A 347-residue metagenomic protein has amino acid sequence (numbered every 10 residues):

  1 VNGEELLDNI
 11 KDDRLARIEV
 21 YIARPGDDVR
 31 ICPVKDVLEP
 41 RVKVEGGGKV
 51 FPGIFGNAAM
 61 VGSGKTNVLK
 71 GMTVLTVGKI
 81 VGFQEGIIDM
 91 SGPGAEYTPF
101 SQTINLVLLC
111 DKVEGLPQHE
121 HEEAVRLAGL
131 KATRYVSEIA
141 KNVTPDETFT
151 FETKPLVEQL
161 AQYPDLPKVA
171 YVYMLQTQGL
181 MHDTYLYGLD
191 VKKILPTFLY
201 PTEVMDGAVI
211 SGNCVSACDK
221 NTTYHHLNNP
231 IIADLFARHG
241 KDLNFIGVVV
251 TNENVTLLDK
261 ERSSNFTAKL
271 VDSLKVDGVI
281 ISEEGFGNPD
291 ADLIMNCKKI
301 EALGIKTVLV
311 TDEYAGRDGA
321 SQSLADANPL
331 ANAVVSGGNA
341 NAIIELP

Functional and structural regions predicted by a protein language model:
V1-L195: Long, compositionally biased, glycine/small-hydrophobic-enriched stretches that function as flexible linkers, tethers
Q162-N254: Small-residue-enriched flexible segments
Q176-T177, S282-D292, E313-R317: Gly/Ser/Thr-rich loops at beta-strand to alpha-helix junctions that form or flank small-molecule/cofactor-binding
N228, N254-A268: A general structural motif
K275-V276, I280: Proline-aspartate-enriched helix->loop->beta-strand connector
A302-T307: A short helix->loop->beta-strand "cap" motif at the edges of active sites that frequently abuts
Y314-N332: Glycine-rich, charge-decorated loop segments at or immediately adjacent to ligand/cofactor-binding or catalytic sites
A333-P347: Extended, charge-rich low-complexity interaction segments
